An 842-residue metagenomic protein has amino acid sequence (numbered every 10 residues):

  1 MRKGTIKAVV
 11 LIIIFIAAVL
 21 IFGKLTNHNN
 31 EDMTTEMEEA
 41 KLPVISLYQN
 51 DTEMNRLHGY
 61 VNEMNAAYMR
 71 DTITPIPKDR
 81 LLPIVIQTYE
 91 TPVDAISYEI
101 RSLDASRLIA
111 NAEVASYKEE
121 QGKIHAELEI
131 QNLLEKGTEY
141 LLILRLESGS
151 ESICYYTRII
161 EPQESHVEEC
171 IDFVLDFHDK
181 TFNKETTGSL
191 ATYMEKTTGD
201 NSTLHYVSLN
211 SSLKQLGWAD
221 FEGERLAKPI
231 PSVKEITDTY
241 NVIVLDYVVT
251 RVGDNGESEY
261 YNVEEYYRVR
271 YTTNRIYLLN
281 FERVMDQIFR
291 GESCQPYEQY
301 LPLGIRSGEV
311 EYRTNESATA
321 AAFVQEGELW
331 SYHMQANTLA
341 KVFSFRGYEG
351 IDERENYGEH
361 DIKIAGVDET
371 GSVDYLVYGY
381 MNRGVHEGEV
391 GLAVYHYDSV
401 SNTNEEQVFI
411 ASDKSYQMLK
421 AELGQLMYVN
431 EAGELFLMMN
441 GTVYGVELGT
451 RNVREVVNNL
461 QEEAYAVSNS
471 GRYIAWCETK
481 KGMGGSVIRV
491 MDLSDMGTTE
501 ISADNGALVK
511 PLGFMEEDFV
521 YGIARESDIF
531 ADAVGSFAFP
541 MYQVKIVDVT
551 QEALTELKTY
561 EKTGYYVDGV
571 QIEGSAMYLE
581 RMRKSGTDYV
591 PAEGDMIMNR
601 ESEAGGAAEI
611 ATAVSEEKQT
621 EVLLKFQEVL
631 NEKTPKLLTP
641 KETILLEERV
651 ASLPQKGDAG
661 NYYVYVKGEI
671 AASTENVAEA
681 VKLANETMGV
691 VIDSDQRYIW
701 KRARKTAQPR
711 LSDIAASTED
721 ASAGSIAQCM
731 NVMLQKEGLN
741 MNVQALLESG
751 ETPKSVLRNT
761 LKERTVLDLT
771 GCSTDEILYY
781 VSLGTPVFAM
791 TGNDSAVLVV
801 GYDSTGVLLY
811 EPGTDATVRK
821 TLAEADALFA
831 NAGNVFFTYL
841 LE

Functional and structural regions predicted by a protein language model:
M1-F15: N-terminal Sec-pathway targeting helices
F22-N30, Y68-P83, D94-Q121, E127-L141 (+3 more regions): Surface-exposed, charged secondary-structure patches
E36-E99, S106-L108, L142-D220, Q295-T338 (+14 more regions): Core segments of small alpha/beta cavity-forming domains
A110-E113, F281, L339-G347, N404-S412 (+3 more regions): Beta-propeller fold detector
E127, Y240-E282, G813, V818: Exposed beta-sheet edge and beta->alpha loop/turn motif
Y140, E235-V249, G371-V377, F519-A524 (+2 more regions): A short hydrophobic beta-strand element
M334-N337, D398-V400, E447-R451, D492-M496 (+1 more regions): Short loop/turn segments that connect beta-strands within beta-propeller blades
P709-E842: Conserved active-site-adjacent core of cysteine acyl-enzyme catalytic domains
